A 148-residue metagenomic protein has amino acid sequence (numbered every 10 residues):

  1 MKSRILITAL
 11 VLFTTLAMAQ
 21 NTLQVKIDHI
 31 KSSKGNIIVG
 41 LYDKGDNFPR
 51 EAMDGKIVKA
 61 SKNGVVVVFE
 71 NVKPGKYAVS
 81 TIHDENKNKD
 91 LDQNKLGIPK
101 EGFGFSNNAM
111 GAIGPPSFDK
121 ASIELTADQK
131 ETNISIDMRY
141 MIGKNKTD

Functional and structural regions predicted by a protein language model:
M1-T22: Bacterial Sec-dependent N-terminal signal peptides
A19-Y42, D90-D148: Primarily secretory-pathway and cell-envelope proteins
H29, V68-V72: Short, flexible loop/turn segments at beta-strand junctions in immunoglobulin-like and fibronectin type III
G40-K56: Short amphipathic beta-strand segments in non-cytosolic proteins
K59-N63, L125-D128: Short proline/glycine- and polar residue-rich coil/turn motifs
N63, K73-K76: A glycine-anchored, Pro-Gly-centered beta-turn/N-cap motif
Y77-T81: A short tyrosine-centered beta-strand micro-motif
I82-N86: Acidic, divalent-cation-chelating loop motifs in proteins
